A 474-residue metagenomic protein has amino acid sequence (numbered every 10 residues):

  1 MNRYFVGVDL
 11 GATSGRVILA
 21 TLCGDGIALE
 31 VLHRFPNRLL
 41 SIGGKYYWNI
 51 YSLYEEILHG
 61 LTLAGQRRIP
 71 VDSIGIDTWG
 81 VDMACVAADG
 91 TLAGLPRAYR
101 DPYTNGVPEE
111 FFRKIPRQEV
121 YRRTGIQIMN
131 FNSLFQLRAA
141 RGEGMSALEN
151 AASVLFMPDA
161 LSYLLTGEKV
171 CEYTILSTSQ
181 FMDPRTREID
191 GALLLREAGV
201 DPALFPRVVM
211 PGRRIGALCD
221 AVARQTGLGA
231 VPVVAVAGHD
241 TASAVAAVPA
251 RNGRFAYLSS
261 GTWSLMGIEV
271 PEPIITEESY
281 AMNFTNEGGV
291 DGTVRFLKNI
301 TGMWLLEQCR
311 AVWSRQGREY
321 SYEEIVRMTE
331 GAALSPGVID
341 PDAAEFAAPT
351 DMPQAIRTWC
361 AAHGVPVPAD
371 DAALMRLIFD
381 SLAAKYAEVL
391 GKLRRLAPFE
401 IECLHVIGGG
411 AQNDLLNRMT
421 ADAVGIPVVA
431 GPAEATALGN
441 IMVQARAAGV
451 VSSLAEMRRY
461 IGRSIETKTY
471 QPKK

Functional and structural regions predicted by a protein language model:
M1-G94, R122, N150, A223-V233 (+2 more regions): N-terminal glycine/serine-rich phosphate-binding loop of ATP-dependent small-molecule kinases, especially carbohydrate
V6-G7, L19, F112-T124, F135-A152 (+7 more regions): Active-site core segments that coordinate phosphate-bearing ligands/cofactors across diverse enzyme families
G43-Y46, R117-Q127, L204: Short glycine/proline- and acidic residue-enriched helix-loop micro-motifs that form flexible lids or anion-recognition
S52-G65, T186-L194, K385-K392: Short, well-ordered amphipathic alpha-helical segments that serve as non-catalytic structural scaffolds within diverse
T62, Q66-R100, T124-F131, P158 (+2 more regions): Short beta-strand-loop/turn "lid" adjacent to the catalytic site in phosphate-handling enzymes
P70-T78, S153, R207, L396-G408: Short glycine-rich phosphate-binding loop at a beta-alpha junction
D77-D82, P211-G212, S260-W263, C403-A411: Glycine-rich beta-strand-to-loop/alpha-helix junction loops that act as flexible
R97-K114: Short alpha-helix plus adjacent loop in nuclease-associated cores
